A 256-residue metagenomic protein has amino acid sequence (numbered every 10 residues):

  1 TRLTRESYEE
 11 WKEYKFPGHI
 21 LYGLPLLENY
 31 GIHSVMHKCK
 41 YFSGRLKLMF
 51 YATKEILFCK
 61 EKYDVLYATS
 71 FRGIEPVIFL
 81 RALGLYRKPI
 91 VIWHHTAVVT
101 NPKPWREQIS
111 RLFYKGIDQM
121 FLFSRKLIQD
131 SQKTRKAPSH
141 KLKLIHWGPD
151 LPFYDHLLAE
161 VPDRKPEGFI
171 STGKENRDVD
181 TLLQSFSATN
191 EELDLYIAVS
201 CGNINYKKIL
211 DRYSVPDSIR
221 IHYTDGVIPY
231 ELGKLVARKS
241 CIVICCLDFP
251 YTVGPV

Functional and structural regions predicted by a protein language model:
T1-K40, E61-Y63, S187-N190, D194: N-terminal subdomain of nucleotide-sugar transferases
A52-G73, V91-I92: Short N-terminal targeting/anchoring amphipathic segment
K54-K62, N101-F121: Membrane-proximal helix-turn-helix segments that form the acceptor-binding/catalytic region of lipid-linked
V65-A68, A82-T100: Active-site proximal beta-strand in glycosyltransferases
Q132-K133, K143, P149-P166, R177-D180: Acidic anion/phosphate-binding donor-loop and adjacent secondary structure in glycosyltransferase catalytic cores
E160-Y196: Conserved donor-binding/catalytic core segment of Leloir-type glycosyltransferases
Y206-R238: Nucleotide-activated donor-binding/catalytic signature segment of Leloir-type glycosyltransferases, i.e., the conserved
V236-T252: Acidic donor-binding loop of glycosyltransferase active sites
